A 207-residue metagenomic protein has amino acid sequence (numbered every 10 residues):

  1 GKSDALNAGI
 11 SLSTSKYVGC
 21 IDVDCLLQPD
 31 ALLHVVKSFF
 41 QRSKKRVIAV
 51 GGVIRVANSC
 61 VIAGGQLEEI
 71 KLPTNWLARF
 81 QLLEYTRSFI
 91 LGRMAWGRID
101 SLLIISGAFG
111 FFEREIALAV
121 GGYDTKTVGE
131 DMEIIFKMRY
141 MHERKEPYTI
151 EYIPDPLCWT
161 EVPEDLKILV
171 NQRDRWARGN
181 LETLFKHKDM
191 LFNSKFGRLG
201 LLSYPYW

Functional and structural regions predicted by a protein language model:
S3-N7, S15, A31-G121, T125-T127 (+3 more regions): Long helical/loop segments within the catalytic core of UDP-sugar-dependent glycosyltransferases, especially the large
I10-S11, L26-P29: Soluble catalytic regions of membrane-associated enzymes that act on cell-envelope and secretory-pathway components
V18: Short aromatic/hydrophobic "clamp" motif used to bind/position activated sugar donors
D22-L26, K126: The conserved acidic donor/metal-binding loop of glycosyltransferases
L26-L27, R55, E133: A short, conserved beta-strand element in the Rossmann-like catalytic core that flanks the donor/metal-binding loop
I99-D100, E164-W207: Basic/Trp-rich segment in TM-proximal cytosolic loops or flexible interdomain/linker regions
I116-A119, T127-Y152: A short, conserved alpha-helix in the catalytic core of glycosyltransferases
E151-I168: Active-site donor/metal-binding and catalytic loop motifs of nucleotide-sugar-dependent glycosylation enzymes
